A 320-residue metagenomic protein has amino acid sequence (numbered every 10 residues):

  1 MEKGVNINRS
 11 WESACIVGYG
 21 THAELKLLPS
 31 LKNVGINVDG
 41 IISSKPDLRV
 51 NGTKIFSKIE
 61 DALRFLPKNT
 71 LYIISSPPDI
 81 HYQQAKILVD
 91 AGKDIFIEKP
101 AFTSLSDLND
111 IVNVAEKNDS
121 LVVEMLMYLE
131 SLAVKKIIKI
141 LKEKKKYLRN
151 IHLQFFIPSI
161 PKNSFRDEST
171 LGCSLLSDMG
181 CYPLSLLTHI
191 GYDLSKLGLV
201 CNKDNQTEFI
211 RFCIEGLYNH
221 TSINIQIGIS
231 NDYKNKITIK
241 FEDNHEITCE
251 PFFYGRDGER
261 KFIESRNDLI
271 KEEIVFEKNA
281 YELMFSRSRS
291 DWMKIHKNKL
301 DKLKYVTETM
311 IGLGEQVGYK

Functional and structural regions predicted by a protein language model:
M1-G52: N-terminal Rossmann-like dinucleotide-binding module
M1-N8, I16-V17, D61, L71-I74 (+1 more regions): C-terminal helix-rich "cap/oligomerization" subdomain common to oxidoreductases
T53-V114: Beta-loop-alpha module in the N-terminal Rossmann-like domain of NAD(P)-dependent dehydrogenases, especially those
D79, F102-K162: A contiguous active-site-proximal alpha/beta segment in oxidoreductase catalytic domains
I97-E98, V122-E124, C249: Hydrophobic residues in well-ordered beta-strands that form the structural core
N163-K234, D301-Y305: Rossmann-like dinucleotide-binding domain that binds NAD(P)(H)
T207, H220-R287, I295-D301: NAD(P)-dinucleotide binding in Rossmann-like oxidoreductases
